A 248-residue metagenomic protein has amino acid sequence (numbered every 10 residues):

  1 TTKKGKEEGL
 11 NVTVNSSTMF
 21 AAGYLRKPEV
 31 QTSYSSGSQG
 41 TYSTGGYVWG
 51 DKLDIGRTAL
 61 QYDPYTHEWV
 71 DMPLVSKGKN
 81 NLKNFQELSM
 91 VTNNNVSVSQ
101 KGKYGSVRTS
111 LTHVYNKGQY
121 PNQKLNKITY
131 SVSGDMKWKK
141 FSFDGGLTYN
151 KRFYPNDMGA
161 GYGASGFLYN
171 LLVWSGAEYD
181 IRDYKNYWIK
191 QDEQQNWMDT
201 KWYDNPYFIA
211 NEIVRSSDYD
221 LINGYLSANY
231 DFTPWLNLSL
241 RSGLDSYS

Functional and structural regions predicted by a protein language model:
T1-T13, Q86, V91-N93, S106 (+1 more regions): A beta-strand signature from Gram-negative outer-membrane beta-barrel systems, especially the internal plug domain
T2, S16-T18, Q100: Flexible glycine-/small-residue-rich
K6-G78, G118-Q123, T129-L221, S239-S248: Surface-exposed loop/interface segments of Gram-negative outer-membrane beta-barrel transport/assembly proteins
N81-K83: Surface-exposed cleft-lining segments at the edges of enzyme active sites
E87-K103, T112-V114, I128, P206-S246: Outer-membrane beta-barrel transmembrane strands
G105-V107, W202: Acidic/polar, low-complexity linker and loop regions
